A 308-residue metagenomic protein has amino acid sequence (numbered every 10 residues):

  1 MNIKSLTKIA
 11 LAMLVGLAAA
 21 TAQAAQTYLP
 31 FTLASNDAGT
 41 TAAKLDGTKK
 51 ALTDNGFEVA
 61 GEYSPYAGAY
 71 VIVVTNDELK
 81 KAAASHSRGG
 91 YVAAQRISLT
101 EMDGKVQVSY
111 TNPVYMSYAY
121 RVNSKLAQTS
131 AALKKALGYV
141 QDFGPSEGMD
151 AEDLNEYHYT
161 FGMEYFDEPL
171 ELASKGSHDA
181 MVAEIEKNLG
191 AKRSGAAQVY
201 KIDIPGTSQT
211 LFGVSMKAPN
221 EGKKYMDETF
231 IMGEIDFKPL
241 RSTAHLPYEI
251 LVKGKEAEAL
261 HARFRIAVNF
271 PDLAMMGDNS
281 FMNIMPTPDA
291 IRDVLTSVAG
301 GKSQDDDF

Functional and structural regions predicted by a protein language model:
N2-A10: Bacterial N-terminal signal peptides that target proteins for export
A10-A18: Bacterial N-terminal signal peptides
A24-Y66, Q141-K217: Terminal, regulation- and interaction-focused segments at domain boundaries
Q26, S87, K105, F166 (+2 more regions): Charge-biased, low-complexity intrinsically disordered regions
Y70-N112: Mid-chain, structured segments of secreted extracytoplasmic proteins
I97-S98, V199-K201, L246-V252: Short, surface-exposed beta-strand/loop micro-motifs that present aromatic residues
V108-M149: Hydrophobic alpha-helical segments and helix pairs
T207-F308: A cross-kingdom marker for long, charged
